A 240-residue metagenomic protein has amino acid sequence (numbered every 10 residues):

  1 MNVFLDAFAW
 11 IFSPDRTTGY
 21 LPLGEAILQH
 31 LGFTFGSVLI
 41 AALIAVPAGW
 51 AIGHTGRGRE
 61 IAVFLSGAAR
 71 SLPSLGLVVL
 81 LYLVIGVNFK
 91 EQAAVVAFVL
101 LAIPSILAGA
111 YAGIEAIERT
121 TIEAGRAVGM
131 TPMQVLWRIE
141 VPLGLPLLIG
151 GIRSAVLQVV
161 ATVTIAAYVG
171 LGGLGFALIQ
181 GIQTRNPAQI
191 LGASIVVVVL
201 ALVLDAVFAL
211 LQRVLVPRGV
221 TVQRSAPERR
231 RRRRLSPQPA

Functional and structural regions predicted by a protein language model:
M1-V38: Periplasmic/extracellular loop-to-transmembrane helix junction in inner-membrane transport proteins
L21-G32, S66-A69, Y82, G86 (+4 more regions): Alpha-helical membrane-interface segments at transmembrane helix boundaries
P22-F33, Y82-S105, L145, Q189 (+1 more regions): Loop-to-helix entry region at the N-terminal start of transmembrane alpha-helices in multi-pass membrane transporters
F35, M133-I165, G192, F208: Transmembrane alpha-helices
A48-L81, F98, A108-A112: Cytoplasmic-entry segments and transmembrane alpha-helices of multi-pass inner-membrane transporters
G56, A112-E115, R119, L191-A240: C-terminal transmembrane helix and the adjacent membrane-cytosol boundary/short C-terminal tail of inner/organellar
L83-V84, T162-L191, I195-V197, V216-A226: Glycine-rich helix-loop "coupling/hinge" segments at transmembrane-helix boundaries in multipass transporters
G109-L148, L174, L178: Short cytoplasmic-facing helical segments at TM-TM junctions of multi-pass membrane proteins
